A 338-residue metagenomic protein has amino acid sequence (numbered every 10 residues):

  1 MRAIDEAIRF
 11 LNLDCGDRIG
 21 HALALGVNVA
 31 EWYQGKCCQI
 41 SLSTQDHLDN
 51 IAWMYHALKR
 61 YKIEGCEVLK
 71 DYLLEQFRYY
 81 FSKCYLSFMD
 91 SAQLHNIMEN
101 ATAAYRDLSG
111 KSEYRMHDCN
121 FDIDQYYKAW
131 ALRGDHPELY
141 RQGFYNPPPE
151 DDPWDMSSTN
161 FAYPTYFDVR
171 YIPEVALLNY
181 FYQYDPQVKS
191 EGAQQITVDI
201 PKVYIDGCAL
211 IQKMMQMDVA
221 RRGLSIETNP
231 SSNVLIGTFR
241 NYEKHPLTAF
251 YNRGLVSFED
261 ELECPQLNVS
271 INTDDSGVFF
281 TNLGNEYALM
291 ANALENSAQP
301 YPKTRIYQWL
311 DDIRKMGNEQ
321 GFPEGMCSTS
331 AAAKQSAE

Functional and structural regions predicted by a protein language model:
M1, H21, T228-S232, E263-L283: Short acidic/histidine-rich active-site segments
R2-G35, Q39-L48, M326: C-terminal active-site-proximal or functional interface alpha/beta core segments in diverse enzymes
R2-I8, V27-C38, I236-L247, F279-A291: Histidine/acidic-residue-rich catalytic or RNA/ligand-binding cores of hydrolases and nuclease-related proteins
E6-F10, V198-S225, N233-D260, N268: Second-shell residues forming the walls of enzyme active-site clefts
C15-D17, R222-L224, P265-V269, L310: Short, well-ordered coil/turn segments that N-cap beta-strands
C38-M54, T248, M290-L294: Acidic, Ser/Thr-rich peripheral helices and adjacent loops at domain boundaries
L73-K213, M217: Long, low-complexity, polar/charged, intrinsically disordered or flexibly structured peripheral segments
K213-R222, G284-N285, L289-E338: Mid-to-C-terminal alpha-helical segments outside catalytic/metal-binding sites
